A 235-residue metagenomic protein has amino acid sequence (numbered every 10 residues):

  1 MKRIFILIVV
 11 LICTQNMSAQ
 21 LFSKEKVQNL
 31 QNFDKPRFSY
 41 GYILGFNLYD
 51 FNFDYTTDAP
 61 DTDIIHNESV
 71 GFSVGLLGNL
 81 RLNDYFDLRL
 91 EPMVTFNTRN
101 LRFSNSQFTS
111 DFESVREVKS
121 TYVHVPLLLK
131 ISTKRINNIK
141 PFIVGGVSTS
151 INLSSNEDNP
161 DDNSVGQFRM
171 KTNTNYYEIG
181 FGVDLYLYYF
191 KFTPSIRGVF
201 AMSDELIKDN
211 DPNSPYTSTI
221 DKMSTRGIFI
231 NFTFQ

Functional and structural regions predicted by a protein language model:
M1-E25, F232-Q235: Bacterial Sec-dependent N-terminal signal peptides
M17-G41: Outer-membrane beta-barrel biogenesis signature
N29, D34-F38, F46-N52, N79-N156 (+1 more regions): Gram-negative (and chloroplast) outer-membrane scaffold detector with strong preference for beta-barrel transmembrane
P36-F38, E68-F72, K119-V125, I139 (+2 more regions): Residues that define the transmembrane beta-barrel architecture of outer-membrane proteins
I43-N52, R197-D204: Short, solvent-exposed beta-strand-terminating loops
F53-H66, T98-S120, L153-K171, L206-D221: Flexible, solvent-exposed loop segments that connect beta-strands
G71-R81: A short, N-terminal amphipathic alpha-helix
Y186-Q235: Predominantly the C-terminal beta-signal and adjacent terminal strand-loop region of outer-membrane beta-barrel
